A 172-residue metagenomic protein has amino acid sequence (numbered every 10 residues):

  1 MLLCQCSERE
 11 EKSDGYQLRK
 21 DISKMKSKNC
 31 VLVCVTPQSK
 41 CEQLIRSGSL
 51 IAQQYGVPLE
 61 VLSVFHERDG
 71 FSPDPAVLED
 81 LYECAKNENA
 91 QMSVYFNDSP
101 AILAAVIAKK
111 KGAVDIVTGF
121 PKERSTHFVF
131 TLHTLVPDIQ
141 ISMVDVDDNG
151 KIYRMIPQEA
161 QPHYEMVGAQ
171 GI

Functional and structural regions predicted by a protein language model:
M1-K12, G119-I172: Gly/Ser-rich helix-loop-strand patches that form or flank binding pockets for ribonucleotide-derived cofactors
M1-M25, E88-I116, K122-R124, G150 (+1 more regions): Structural beta-alpha unit
I22-P75, Y82, K86: Small/aliphatic-rich secondary-structure junction motif
R46-G48, A104-I107, F128-L132: A short acidic, amphipathic alpha-helical/loop segment
A52, A85, A108, T134-V136: A generic structural signal for well-ordered alpha-helical segments
G56, N89, G112, P137-Q140: Residue-level detector of structured alpha->beta connecting loops
E60-L62, Q91-F96, S142-V144: General small-molecule cofactor/ligand-binding pocket signal
S63-E67, N97, P121-K122, V146-D148: Short, ordered loop/turn segments at secondary-structure junctions
